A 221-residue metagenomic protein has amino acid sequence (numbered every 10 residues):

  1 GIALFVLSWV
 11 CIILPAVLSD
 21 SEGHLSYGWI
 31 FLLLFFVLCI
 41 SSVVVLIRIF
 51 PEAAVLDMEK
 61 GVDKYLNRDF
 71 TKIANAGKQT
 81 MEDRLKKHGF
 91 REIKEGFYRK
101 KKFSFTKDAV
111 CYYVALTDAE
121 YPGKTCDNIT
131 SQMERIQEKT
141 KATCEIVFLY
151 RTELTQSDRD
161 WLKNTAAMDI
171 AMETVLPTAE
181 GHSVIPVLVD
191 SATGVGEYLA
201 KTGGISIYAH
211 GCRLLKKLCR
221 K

Functional and structural regions predicted by a protein language model:
I2, A16-L38: Hydrophobic alpha-helical transmembrane segments
L7-L18: N-terminal signal sequences
G28-C111, L116-K124, N128: N-terminal topogenic membrane-targeting module
I49-A53, R68, I136-K139, M168 (+1 more regions): Surface-exposed polar/charged interaction patches
C111-Y112, I136, V184-V187: Folded, non-transmembrane soluble domains that reside on the lumenal/extracytoplasmic side of membranes
T117-T178, S183: Catalytic cores of nucleic-acid endonucleases
L162-K221: Charged, structured surface patches that assemble and position nucleic-acid processing machinery
